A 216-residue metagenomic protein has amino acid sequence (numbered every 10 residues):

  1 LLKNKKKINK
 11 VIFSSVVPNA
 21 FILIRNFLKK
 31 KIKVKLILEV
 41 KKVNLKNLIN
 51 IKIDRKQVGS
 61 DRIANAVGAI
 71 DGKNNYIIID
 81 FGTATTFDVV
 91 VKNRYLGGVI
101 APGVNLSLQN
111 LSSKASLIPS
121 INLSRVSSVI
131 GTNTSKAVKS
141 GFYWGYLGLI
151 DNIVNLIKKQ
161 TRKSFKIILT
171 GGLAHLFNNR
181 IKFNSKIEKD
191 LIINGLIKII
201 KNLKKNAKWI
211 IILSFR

Functional and structural regions predicted by a protein language model:
L1-I77, N93-F215: Nucleotide/phosphate-binding catalytic cleft detector across ATP-hydrolyzing and phosphate-transferring enzymes
G82: Active-site glycine-centered loops adjacent to acidic/histidine catalytic or metal-binding residues that shape
T85-V90: Short beta-strand scaffold segments in enzyme catalytic cores
